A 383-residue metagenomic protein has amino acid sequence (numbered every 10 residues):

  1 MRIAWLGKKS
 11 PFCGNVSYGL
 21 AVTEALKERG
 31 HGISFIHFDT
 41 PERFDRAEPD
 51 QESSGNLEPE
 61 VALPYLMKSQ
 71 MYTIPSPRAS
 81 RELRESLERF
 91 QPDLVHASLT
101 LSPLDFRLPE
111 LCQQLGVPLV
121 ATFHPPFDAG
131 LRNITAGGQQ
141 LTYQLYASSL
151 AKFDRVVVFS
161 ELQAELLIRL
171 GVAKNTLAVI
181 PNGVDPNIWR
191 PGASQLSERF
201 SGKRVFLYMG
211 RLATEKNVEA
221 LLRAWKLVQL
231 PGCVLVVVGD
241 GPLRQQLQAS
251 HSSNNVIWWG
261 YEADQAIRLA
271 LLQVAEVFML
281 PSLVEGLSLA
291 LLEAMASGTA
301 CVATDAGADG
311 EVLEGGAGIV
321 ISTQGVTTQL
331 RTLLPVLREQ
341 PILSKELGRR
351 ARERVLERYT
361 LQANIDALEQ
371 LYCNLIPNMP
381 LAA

Functional and structural regions predicted by a protein language model:
A4, E198-K226: Conserved donor-binding/catalytic core segment of Leloir-type glycosyltransferases
D39, L162, G183: Carbohydrate-associated surface elements
P118, D128-S148, K152: Nucleotide-sugar donor phosphate/pyrophosphate-binding loop at the beta->alpha transition of glycosyltransferases
Q245-A263: Nucleotide-activated donor-binding/catalytic signature segment of Leloir-type glycosyltransferases, i.e., the conserved
A270-A275: Short alpha-helical donor nucleotide-sugar binding micro-motif in glycosyltransferases
L283: Aromatic "clamp/platform" in nucleotide-sugar-dependent glycosyltransferases that forms part of the donor/acceptor
A300-A303: Short hydrophobic beta-strand element within catalytic cores of glycosyltransferases and related nucleotide-activated
G315, I319-T327, V336-P341: Conserved acidic donor-binding segment of nucleotide-sugar-dependent glycosyltransferases
